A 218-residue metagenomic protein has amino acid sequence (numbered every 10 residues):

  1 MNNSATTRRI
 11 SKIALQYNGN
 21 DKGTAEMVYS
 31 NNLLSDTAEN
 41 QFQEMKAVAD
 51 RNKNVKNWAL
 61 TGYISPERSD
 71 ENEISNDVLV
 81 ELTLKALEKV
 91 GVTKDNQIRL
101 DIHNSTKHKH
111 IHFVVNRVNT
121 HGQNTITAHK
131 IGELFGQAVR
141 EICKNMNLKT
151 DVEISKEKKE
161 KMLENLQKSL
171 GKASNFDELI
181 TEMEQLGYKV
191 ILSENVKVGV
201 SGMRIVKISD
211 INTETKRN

Functional and structural regions predicted by a protein language model:
M1-N218: N-terminal nicking endonuclease/strand-transfer module with a His-rich metal-binding environment and a catalytic Tyr
